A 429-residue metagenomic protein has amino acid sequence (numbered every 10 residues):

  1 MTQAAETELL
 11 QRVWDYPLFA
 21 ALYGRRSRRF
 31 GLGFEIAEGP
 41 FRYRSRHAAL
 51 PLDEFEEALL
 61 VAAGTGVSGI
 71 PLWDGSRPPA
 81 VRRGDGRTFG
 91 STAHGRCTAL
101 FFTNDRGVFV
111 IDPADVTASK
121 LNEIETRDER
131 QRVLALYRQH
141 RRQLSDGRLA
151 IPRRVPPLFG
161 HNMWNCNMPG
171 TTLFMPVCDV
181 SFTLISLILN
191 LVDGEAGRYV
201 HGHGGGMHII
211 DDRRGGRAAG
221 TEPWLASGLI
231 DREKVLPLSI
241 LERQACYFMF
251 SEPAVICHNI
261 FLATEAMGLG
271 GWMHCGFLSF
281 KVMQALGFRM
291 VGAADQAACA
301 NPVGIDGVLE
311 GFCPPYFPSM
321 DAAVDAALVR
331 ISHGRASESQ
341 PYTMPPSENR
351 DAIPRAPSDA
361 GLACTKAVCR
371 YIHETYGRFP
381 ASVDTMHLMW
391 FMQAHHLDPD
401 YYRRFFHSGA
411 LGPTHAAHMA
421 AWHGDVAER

Functional and structural regions predicted by a protein language model:
M1-R429: Acidic, surface-exposed loops and disordered segments
